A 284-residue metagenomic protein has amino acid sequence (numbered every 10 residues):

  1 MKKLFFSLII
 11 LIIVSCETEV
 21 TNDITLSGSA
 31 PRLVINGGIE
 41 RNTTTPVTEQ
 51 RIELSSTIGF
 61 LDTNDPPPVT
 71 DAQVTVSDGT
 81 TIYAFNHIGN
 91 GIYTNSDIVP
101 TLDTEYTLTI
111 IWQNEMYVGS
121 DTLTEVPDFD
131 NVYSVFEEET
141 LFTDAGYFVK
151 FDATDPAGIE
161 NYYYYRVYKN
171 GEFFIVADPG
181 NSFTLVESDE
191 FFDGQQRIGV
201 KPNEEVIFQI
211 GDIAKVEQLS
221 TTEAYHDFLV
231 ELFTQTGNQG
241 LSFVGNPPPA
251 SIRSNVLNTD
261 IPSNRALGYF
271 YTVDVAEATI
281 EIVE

Functional and structural regions predicted by a protein language model:
M1-L4: Positively charged n-region of N-terminal signal peptides that target proteins for export
I13-S15: C-terminal motif of bacterial Sec signal peptides marking the signal peptidase cleavage site
E17-E284: A sequence/structural signal for flexible, mid-protein segments enriched in small/helix-disrupting residues
